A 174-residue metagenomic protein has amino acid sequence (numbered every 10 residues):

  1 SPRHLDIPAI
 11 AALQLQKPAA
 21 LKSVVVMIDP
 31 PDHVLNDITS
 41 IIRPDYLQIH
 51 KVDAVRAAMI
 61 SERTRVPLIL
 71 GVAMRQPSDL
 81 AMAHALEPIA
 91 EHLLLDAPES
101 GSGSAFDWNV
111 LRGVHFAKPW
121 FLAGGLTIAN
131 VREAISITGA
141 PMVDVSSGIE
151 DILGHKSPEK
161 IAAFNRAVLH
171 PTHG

Functional and structural regions predicted by a protein language model:
S1-G174: Conserved N-terminal beta1-alpha1 strand-loop-helix module at the mouth
